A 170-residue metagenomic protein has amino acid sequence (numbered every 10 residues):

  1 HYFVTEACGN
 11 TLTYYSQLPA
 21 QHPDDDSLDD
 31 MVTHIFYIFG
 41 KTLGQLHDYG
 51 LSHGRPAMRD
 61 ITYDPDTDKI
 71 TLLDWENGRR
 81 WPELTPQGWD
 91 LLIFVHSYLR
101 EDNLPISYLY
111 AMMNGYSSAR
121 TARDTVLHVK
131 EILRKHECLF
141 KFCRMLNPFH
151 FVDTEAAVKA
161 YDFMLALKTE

Functional and structural regions predicted by a protein language model:
H1-I35: Conserved structural core of kinase catalytic domains
V4-A7, K69-D74: A short beta-strand motif that forms the metal-chelation/ATP-contact edge of phosphoryl-transfer active sites
G9, P65, E76-N77: Short, flexible loop/turn elements at secondary-structure junctions
T42-L46: Conserved hydrophobic alpha-helix
H47-M58: Catalytic-loop of the protein kinase fold
D60-L72: Conserved protein kinase catalytic/activation segment
T71, W75-E170: C-lobe/activation-segment region of protein kinase-like
